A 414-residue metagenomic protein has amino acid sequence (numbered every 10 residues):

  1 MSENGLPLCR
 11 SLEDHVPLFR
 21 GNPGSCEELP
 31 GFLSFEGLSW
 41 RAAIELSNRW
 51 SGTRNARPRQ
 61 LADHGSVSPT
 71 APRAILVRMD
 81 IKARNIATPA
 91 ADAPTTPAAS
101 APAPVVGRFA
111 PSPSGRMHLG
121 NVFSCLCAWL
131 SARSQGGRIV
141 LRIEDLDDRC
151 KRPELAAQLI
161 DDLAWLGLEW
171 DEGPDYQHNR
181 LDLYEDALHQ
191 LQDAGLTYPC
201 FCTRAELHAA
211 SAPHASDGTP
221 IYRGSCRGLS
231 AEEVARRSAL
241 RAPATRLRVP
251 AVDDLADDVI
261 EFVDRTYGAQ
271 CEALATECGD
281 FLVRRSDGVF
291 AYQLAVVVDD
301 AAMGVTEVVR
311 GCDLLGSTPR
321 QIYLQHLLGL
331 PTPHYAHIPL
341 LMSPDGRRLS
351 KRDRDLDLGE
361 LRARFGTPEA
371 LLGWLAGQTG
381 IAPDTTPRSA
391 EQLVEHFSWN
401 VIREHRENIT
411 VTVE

Functional and structural regions predicted by a protein language model:
R10-E13, L33: Compositionally biased, intrinsically disordered low-complexity segments enriched in Pro/Arg/Gln/His
P17, P23, L29-F32, S51 (+2 more regions): Intrinsically disordered, low-complexity segments enriched in serine/proline and basic residues
S68-G115, S134, I139, A235-R236 (+3 more regions): Non-catalytic terminal extensions that flank enzyme cores
D80-A215, C312-D313, S317-L330: N-terminal Rossmann-like or analogous alpha/beta NTP/dinucleotide-binding catalytic cores that position adenine
A205-K351, D357-R362, V411-E414: Active-site cores that bind ATP or allylic diphosphates and position pyrophosphate for catalysis
